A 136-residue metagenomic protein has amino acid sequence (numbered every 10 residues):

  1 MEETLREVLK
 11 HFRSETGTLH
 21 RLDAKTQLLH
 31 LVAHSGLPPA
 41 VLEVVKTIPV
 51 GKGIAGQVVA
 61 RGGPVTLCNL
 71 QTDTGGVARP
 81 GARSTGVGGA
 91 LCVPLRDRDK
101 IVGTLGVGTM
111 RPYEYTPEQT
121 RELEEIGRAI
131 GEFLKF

Functional and structural regions predicted by a protein language model:
M1-V32, L42-E43, K52: Helix-loop-beta substructure at the N-terminus of cytosolic sensory domains that couple signal/ligand detection
E2-H11, Q57, G81, A129 (+1 more regions): Amphipathic alpha-helical regulatory segments at dimerization interfaces that relay allosteric signals between sensory
L22, H30, P39-T72: Regulatory sensory and allosteric helical modules in signal-transduction proteins and certain transcription factors
P38-V41, C68-G89, T109: Signal-transducing coupling segments at domain and membrane junctions
G88-R96: A short, aliphatic-rich beta-strand micro-motif
L95-L105: Short hydrophobic/glycine-rich mini-motifs in sensory/regulatory modules that couple input to downstream signaling
D97, Y115-K135: Amphipathic alpha-helical "output/dimerization" segments
T104-Y113: Short beta-strand-to-loop transition segments that serve as allosteric relay/switch motifs in sensory/regulatory domains
